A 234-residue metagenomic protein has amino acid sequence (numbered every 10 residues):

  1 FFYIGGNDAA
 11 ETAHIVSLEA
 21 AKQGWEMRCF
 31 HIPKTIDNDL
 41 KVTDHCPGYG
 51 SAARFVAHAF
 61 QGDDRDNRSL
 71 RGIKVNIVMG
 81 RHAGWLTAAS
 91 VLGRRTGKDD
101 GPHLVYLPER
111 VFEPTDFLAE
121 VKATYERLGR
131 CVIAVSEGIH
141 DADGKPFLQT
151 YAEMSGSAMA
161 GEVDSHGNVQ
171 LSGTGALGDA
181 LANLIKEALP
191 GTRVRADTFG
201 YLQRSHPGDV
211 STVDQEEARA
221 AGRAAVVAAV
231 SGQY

Functional and structural regions predicted by a protein language model:
Y3-G5, E11-E26, F30, C46-R195: Accessory alpha-helical/coil subdomains and C-terminal extensions that flank or cap enzyme catalytic cores
D8-A9, I36-D37: A short acidic, glycine/proline-enriched capping/turn motif at secondary-structure boundaries, especially helix N-cap
P33: Anion-recognition interface
I36, V111-F112, Y201-Q203: Residue-level detector of flexible, active-site-proximal loop/helix-junction positions within diverse enzyme catalytic
D39-V42, G72-I73, V163, Q203-G208: Glycine/charged-rich beta-loop-alpha catalytic/anionic-binding loops adjacent to active sites
L40-A53, D209-T212: Short beta-strand elements at the ligand-binding edges of bilobed clamshell
V194-H206: Short catalytic/ligand-gating loop segments at beta-alpha or beta-beta junctions within enzyme catalytic domains
S205-Y234: Phosphate-moiety recognition in structured ligand-binding domains
